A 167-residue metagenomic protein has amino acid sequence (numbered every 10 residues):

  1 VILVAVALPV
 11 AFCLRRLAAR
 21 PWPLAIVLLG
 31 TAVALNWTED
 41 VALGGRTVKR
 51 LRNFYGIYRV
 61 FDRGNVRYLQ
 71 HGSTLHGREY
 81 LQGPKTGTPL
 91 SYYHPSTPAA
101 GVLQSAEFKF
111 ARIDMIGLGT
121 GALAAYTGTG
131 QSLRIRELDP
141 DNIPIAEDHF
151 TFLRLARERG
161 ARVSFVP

Functional and structural regions predicted by a protein language model:
V1-L8: Alpha-helical transmembrane segments of polytopic membrane proteins
P9-R162: Class I S-adenosylmethionine
P167: Conserved residues in the N-terminal Rossmann fold of short-chain dehydrogenase/reductase
